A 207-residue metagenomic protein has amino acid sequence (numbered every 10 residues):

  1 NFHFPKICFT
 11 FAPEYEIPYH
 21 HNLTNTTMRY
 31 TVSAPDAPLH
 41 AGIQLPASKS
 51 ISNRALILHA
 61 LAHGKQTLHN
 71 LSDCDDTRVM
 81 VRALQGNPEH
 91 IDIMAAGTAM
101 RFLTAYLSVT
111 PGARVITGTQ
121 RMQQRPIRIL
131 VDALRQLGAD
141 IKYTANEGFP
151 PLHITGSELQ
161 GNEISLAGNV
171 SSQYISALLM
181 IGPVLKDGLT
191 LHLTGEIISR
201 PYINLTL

Functional and structural regions predicted by a protein language model:
F2, Y19-H20: Intrinsically disordered, low-complexity cationic segments
F2-C8: Cationic, amphipathic, low-complexity segments that mediate targeting or membrane/lipid association
T10, Y15-Y19: Short, positively charged and aromatic/hydrophobic N-terminal segments
L23-L207: Structural preference for solvent-exposed beta-strand-turn elements and adjacent flexible terminal/loop segments within
